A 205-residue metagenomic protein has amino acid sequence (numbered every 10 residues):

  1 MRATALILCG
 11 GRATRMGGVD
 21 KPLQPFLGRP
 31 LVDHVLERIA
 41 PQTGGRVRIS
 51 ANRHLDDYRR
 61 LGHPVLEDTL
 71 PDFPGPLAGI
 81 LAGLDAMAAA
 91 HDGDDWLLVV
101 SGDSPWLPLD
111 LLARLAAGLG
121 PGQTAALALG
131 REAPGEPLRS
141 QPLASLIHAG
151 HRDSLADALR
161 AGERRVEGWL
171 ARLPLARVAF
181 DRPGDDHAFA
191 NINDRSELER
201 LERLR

Functional and structural regions predicted by a protein language model:
M1-A188, R195-E199, L204: Nucleotide and nucleotide-moiety/phosphate-recognizing core
